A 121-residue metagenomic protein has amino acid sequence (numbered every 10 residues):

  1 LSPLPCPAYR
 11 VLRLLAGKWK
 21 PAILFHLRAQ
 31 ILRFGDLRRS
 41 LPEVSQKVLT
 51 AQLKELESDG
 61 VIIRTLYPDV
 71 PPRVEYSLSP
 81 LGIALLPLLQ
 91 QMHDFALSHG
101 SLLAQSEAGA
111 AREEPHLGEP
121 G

Functional and structural regions predicted by a protein language model:
L1-P3, S58-I63, S77-G121: C-terminal regulatory/oligomerization modules of transcriptional regulators
S2-V48, K54, P68-V70, E75 (+1 more regions): N-terminal helix-turn-helix DNA-binding core of bacterial DNA-binding proteins
